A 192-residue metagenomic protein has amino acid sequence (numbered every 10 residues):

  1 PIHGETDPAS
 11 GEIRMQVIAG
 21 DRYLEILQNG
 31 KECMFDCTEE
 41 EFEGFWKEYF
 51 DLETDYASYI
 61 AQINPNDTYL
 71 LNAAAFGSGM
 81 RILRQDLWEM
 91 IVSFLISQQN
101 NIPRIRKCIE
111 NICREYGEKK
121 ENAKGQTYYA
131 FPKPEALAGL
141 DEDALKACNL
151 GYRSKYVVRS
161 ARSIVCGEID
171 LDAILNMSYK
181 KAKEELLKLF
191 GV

Functional and structural regions predicted by a protein language model:
P1-V192: HhH-family (HhH-GPD) DNA N-glycosylase catalytic core used in base-excision repair
